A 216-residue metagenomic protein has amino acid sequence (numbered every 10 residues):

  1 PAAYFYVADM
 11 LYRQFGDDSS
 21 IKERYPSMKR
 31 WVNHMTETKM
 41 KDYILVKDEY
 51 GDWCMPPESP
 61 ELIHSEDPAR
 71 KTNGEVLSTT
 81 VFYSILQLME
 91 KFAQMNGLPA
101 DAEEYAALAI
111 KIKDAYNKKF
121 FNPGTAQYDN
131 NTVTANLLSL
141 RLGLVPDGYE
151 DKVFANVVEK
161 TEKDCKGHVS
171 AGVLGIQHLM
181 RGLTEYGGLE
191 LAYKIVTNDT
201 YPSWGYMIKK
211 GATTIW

Functional and structural regions predicted by a protein language model:
P1-W216: Active-site core of glycosidic bond-cleaving carbohydrate-active enzymes
